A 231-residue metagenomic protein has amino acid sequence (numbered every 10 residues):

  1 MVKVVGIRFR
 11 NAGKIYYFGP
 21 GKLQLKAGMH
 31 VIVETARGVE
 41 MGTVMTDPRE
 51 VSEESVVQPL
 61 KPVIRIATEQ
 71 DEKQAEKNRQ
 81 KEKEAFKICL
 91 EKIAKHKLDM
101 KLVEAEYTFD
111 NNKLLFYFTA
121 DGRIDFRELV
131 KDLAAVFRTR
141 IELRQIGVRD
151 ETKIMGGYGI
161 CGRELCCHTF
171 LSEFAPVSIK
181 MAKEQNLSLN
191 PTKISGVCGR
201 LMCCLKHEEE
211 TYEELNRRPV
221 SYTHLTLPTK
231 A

Functional and structural regions predicted by a protein language model:
M1-S188: Acidic-enriched and Gly/Ser
G13, V39, C204-L205, A231: Glycine-rich nucleotide phosphate-binding loop and flanking beta-alpha elements of Rossmann-like dinucleotide-binding
G19-Q24, E214-N216, L225: Short linear motifs in intrinsically disordered
G28, S221-Y222: Loop/turn positions that initiate beta-strands
L165, M202, T229: Ca2+-coordinating acidic residues in Ca2+-binding motifs
H168-A182, M202-P219: Iron-sulfur (Fe-S) cluster-binding segments and ferredoxin-like electron-carrier domains, especially [2Fe-2S]
S188-L205, L225: Short Fe-S-cluster ligation motifs
T223-A231: Conserved small/polar residues in nucleotide/adenosyl-binding loops
